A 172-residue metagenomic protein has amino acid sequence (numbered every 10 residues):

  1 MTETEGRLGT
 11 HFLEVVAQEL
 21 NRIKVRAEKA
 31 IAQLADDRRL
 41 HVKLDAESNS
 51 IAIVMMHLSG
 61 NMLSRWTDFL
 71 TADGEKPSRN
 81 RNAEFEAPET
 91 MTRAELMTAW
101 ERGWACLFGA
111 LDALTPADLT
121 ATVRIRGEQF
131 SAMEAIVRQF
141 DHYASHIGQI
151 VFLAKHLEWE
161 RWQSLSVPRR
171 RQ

Functional and structural regions predicted by a protein language model:
M1-G9: Terminal targeting/low-complexity segments that flank the catalytic cores of oxidoreductases
T2-E3, A17-E28, D37-E84, I125-Q172: Short, contiguous alpha-helical
G9-A17, T90-M97: Active-site rim elements
V16, L20, K24, I31 (+2 more regions): Hydrophobic alpha-helical core bundles mediating ligand binding, dimerization, or RNAP-core interactions
A32-R39, P116-L119, V123-R124: Short, flexible helix-adjacent loops and helix caps
F85-V123, M133-Y143: Acidic/histidine-rich alpha-helical segments that form the ligand environment of transition-metal centers
